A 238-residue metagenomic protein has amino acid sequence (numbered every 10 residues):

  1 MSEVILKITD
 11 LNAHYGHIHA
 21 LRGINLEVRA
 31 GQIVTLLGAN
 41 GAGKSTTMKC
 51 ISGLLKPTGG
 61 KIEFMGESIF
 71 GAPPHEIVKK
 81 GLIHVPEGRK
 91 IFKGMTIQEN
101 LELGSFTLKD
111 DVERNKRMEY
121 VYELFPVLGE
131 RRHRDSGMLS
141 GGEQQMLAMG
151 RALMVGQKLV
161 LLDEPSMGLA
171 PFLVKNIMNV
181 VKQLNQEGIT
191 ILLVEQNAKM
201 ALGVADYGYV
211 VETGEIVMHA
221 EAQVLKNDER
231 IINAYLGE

Functional and structural regions predicted by a protein language model:
S2-E238: Glycine-rich phosphate-binding loops of nucleotide-dependent enzymes
